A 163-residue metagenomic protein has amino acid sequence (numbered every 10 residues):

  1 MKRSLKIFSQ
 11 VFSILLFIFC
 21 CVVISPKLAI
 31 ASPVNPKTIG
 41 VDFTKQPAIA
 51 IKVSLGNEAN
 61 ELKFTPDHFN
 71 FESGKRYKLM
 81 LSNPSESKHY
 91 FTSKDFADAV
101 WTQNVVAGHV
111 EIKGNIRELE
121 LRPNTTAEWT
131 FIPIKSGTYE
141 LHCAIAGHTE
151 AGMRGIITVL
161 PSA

Functional and structural regions predicted by a protein language model:
M1-I7: N-terminal secretory signal peptides that target proteins for export/translocation
V11-I24: Bacterial N-terminal signal peptides
A29-P36, N115-A163: Extracellular/periplasmic metallocenter environments
I30-A50: A eukaryote-biased signal for short, well-structured alpha-helical docking elements
T44-R76: N-terminal edge beta-strand
L55-E58, S82-E86, F96: Histidine- and/or cysteine-centered catalytic micro-motif in compact active-site loops
D67-T92, A127-K135, P161: Beta-strand cores of secreted/periplasmic/IMS beta-sandwich domains, seen most often in copper-related folds
S87-L121, T149-G152, I156: Histidine- and aromatic-enriched segments that form or immediately flank copper-ligand environments
